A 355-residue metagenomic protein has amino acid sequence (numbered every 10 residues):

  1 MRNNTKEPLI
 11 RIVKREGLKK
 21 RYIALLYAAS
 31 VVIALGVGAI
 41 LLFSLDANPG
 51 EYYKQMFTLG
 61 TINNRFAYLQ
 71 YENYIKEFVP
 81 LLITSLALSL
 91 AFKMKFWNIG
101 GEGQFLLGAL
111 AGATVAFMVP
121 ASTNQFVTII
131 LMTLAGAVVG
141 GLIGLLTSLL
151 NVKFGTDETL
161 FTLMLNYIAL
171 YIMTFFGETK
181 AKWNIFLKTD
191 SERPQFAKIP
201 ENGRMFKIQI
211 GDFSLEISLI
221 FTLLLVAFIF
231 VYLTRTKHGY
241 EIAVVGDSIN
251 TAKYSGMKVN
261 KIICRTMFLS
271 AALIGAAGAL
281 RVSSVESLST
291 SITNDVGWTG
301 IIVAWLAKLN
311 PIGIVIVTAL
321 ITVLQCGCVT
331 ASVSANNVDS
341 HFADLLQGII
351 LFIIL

Functional and structural regions predicted by a protein language model:
M1-I33, A39, D247, Y254-K261 (+1 more regions): Cytosolic-side transmembrane-helix boundaries in multi-pass membrane proteins
E7-S85: Membrane-interfacial amphipathic/re-entrant helices at transmembrane-helix boundaries
G17-L25, L45, F92-G100, N124-P194 (+3 more regions): Short loop segments and helix-boundary regions at transmembrane helix junctions of multi-pass inner-membrane proteins
I40-A47, N64-V119, T133, A137-T156 (+3 more regions): Single transmembrane alpha-helix segments in multi-pass membrane proteins
D46-E51, F92-A109, V152-F161, R265 (+4 more regions): Short, non-helical or kinked segments that cap or interrupt transmembrane helices
N166-R235, F342: Transmembrane helix-bundle core of multi-pass membrane transporters and related energy-transducing complexes
G211-S287, P311-I312: Helix-loop-helix "hairpin" substructures at the membrane interface of multi-pass membrane proteins
F268-G348: Transmembrane alpha-helical segments in multi-pass inner-membrane proteins
